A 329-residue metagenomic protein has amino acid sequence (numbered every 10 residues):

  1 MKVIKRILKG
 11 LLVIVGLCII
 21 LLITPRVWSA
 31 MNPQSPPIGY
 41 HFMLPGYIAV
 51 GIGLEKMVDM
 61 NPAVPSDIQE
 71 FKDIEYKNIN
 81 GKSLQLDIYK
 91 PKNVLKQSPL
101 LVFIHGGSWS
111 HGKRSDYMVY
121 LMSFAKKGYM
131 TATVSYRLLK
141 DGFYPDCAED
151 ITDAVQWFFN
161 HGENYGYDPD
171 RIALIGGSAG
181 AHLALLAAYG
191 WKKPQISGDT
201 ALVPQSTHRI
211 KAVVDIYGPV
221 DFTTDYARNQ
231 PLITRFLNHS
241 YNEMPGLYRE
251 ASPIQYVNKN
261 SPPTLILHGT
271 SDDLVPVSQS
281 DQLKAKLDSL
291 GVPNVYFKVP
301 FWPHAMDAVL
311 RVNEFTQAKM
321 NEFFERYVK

Functional and structural regions predicted by a protein language model:
M1-K2: N-terminal secretory signal peptides that target proteins for export/translocation
R6, G10-K329: Alpha/beta-hydrolase superfamily serine-hydrolase fold, recognizing
